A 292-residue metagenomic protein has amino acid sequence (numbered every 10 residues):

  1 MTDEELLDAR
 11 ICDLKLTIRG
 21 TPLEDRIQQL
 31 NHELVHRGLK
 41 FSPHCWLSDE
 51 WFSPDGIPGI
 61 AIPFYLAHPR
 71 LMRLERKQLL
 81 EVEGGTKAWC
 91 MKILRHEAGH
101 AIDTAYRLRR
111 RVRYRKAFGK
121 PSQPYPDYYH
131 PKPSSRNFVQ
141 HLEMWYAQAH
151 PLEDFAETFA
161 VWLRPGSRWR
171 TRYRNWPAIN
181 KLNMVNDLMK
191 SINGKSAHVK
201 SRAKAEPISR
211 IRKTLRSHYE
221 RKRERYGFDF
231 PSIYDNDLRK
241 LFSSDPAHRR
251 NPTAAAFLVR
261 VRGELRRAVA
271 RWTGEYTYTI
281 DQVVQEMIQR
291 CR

Functional and structural regions predicted by a protein language model:
M1, E5-A9, F155-R292: Pan-zinc metallopeptidase signature
L14-L74, G84: Auxiliary, metal-adjacent structural segments of Zn-dependent hydrolase domains
L14-R19, L142-H150, R168-W176: Active-site rim elements
L30-E33, R37, W89-I102: A structural/positional concept
G84-K92, T104-N137: Post-HEXXH active-site segment of zinc metalloproteases
T86-M91, A147-F155: Secondary-structure capping and boundary motifs in well-ordered enzyme cores
G99-R107, A160: Active-site-flanking alpha-helical
P124-Q148, E157, V161-P165: Conserved active-site neighborhood of enzyme catalytic/cofactor-binding cores
